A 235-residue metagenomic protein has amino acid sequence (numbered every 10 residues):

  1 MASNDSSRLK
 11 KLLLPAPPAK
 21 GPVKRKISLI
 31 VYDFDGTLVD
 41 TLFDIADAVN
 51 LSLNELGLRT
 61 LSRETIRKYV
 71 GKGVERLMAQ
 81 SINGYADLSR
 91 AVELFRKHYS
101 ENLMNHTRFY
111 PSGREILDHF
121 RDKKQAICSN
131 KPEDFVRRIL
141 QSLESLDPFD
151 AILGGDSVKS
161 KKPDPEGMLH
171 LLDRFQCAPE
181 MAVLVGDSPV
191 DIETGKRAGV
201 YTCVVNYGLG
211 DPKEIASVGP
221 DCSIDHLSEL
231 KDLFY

Functional and structural regions predicted by a protein language model:
A2-S28, P132, R137-Y235: Asp-based, Mg2+/Mn2+-dependent phosphohydrolase catalytic module
P17, G21-K68: Active-site neighborhood of HAD-like aspartate-dependent phosphohydrolases
V31-D33, C128, V185: Generic enzyme active-site microenvironment
I45-A46, G71-E75, L88, V92 (+4 more regions): A general structural signal for well-ordered alpha-helical segments in protein cores
N54-T60, A86-D87, E144-P148, Q176-C177: Short helix-capping segments at alpha-helix termini
G71-E101, H119: A metal-dependent, Asp-based hydrolase signature
E101-I127, E133-R137, P165: Short, acidic loop-to-helix structural element flanking the phosphoryl-transfer center in phosphate-processing enzymes
